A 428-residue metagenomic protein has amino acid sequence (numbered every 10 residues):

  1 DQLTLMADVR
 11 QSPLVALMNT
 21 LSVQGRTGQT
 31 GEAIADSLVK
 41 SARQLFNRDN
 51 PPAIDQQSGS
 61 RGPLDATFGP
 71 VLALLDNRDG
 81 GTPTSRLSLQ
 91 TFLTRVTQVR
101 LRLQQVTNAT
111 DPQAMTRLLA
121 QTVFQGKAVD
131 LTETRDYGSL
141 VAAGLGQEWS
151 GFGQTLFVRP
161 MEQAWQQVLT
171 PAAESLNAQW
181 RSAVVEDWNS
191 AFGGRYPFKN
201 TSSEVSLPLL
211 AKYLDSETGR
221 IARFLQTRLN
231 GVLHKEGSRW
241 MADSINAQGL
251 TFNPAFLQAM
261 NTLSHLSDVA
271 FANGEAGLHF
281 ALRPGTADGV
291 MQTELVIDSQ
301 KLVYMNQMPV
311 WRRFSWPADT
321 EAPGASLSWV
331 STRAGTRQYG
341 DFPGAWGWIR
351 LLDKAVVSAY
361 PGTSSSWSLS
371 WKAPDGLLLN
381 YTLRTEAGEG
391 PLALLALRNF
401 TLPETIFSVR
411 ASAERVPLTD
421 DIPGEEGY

Functional and structural regions predicted by a protein language model:
D1-Y428: C-terminal domain/tail detector
